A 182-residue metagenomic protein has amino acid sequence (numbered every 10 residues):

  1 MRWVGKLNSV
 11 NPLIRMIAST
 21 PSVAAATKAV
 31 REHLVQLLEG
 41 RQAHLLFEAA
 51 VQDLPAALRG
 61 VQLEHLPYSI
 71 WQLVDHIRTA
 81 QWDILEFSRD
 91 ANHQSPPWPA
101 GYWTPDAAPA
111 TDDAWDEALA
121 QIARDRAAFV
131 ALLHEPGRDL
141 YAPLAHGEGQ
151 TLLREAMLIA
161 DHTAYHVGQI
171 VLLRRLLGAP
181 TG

Functional and structural regions predicted by a protein language model:
N8-T27, R31-H44, E48-V51, A56-P105 (+1 more regions): Short, contiguous alpha-helical
P105-P143, R154-I159: Acidic/histidine-rich alpha-helical segments that form the ligand environment of transition-metal centers
